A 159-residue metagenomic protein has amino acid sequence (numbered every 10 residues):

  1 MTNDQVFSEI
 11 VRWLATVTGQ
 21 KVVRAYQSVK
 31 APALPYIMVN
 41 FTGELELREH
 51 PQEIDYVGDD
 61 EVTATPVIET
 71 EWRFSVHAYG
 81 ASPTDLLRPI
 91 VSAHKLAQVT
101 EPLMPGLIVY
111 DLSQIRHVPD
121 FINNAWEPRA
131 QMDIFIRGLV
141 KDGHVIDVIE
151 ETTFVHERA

Functional and structural regions predicted by a protein language model:
M1-E61, T153-A159: Small/polar-rich, solvent-exposed N-terminal microdomains that initiate assembly or binding
L47, T84, V140-D142: Residue-level signal for secondary-structure boundary sites
D59-T65, F121-I122: Short beta-strand/turn micro-motifs at beta-sheet edges
P66-S82, I90, E127-G138: Oligomerization/assembly interface segments of phage tail-like spikes and tubes
R88-H94, I149-E150: Short amphipathic alpha-helices in soluble, non-transmembrane regions that often serve as interface/regulatory elements
K95-K141: Acidic-leaning, charged glycine-interspersed low-complexity segments
D142-H156: Mixed-charge, glycine-accented linear interaction segment located at domain edges/termini
